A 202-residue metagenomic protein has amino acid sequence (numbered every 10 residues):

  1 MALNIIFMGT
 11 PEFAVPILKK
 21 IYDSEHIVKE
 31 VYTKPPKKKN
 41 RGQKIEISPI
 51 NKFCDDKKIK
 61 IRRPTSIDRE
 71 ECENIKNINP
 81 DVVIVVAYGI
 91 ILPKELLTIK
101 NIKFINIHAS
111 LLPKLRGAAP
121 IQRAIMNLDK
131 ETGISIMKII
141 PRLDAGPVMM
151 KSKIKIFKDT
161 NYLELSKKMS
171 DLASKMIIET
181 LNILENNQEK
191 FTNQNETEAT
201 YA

Functional and structural regions predicted by a protein language model:
A2-L3, I27, P141-A202: Active-site-proximal loop/hinge segments within enzyme catalytic domains
A2-R41: N-terminal Rossmann-like dinucleotide-binding module
V15, K19, D23, C72-K76 (+2 more regions): Amphipathic, non-transmembrane alpha-helical secondary structure
I21, C54-K57, D129: A generic structural signal for well-ordered alpha-helical segments
S24, K57, I99-K100: Short, structured coil segments at secondary-structure junctions
T33-I45, K158, I183: N-terminal polybasic phosphate/anion-binding patch
K38-N79: N-terminal glycine-/serine-/threonine-rich beta1-alpha1-beta2 phosphate-ribose binding loop of Rossmann-like
T65-S135, I139-P141, A145: Alpha-helical oligomerization interface recognition
